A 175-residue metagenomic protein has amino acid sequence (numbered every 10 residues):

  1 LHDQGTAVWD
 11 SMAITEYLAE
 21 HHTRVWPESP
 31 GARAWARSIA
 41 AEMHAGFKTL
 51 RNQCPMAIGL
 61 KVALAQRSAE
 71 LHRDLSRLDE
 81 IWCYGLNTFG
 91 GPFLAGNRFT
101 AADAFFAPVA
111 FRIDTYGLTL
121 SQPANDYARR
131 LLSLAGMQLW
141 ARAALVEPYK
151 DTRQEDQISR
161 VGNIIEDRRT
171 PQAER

Functional and structural regions predicted by a protein language model:
L1-R67, Q172-R175: GST-like domain detector, emphasizing the conserved glutathione-binding G-site in the N-terminal thioredoxin-like
H2, P30, N125, A143-A144: Proline- and acidic/polar-enriched loop/turn elements at helix boundaries
L18-A19, A36, L131, P148-K150: Short secondary-structure boundary/hinge segments and terminal tails
A19, V109-A110, A141: Active-site-flanking alpha-helical
W35-S38, D126, L139: Short, solvent-exposed alpha-helical surface patches in well-structured domains
M43, F47-G136: GST-like fold's C-terminal all-alpha helical module
A144-R175: Acidic/histidine-enriched, glycine/proline-rich intrinsically disordered or flexible terminal extensions
